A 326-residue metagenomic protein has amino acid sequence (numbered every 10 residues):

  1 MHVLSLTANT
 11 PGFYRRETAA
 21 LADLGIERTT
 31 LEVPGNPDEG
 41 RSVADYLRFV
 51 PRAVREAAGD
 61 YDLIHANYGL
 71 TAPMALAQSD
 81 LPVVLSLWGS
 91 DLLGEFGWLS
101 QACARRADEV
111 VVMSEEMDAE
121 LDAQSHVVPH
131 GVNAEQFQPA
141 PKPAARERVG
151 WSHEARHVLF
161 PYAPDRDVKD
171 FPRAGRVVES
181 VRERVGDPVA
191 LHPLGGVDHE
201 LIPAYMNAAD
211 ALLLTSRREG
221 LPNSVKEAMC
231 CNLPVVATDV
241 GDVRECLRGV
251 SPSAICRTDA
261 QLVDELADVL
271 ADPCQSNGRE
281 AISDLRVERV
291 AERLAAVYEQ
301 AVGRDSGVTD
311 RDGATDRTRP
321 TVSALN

Functional and structural regions predicted by a protein language model:
A66-T71: Short His-centered aromatic/hydrophobic patch
A104, A204-A209, L294: Short alpha-helical donor nucleotide-sugar binding micro-motif in glycosyltransferases
R105-K142: Donor nucleotide-sugar binding/catalytic pocket of nucleotide-sugar-dependent glycosyltransferases
R148-K169, G175-E179: Conserved donor-binding/catalytic core segment of Leloir-type glycosyltransferases
R217: Aromatic "clamp/platform" in nucleotide-sugar-dependent glycosyltransferases that forms part of the donor/acceptor
P234-A237: Short hydrophobic beta-strand element within catalytic cores of glycosyltransferases and related nucleotide-activated
G249-Q261, A267-D272: Conserved acidic donor-binding segment of nucleotide-sugar-dependent glycosyltransferases
A271-G307, G313: A charged, aromatic-enriched C-terminal amphipathic alpha-helix characteristic of glycosyltransferases across folds
